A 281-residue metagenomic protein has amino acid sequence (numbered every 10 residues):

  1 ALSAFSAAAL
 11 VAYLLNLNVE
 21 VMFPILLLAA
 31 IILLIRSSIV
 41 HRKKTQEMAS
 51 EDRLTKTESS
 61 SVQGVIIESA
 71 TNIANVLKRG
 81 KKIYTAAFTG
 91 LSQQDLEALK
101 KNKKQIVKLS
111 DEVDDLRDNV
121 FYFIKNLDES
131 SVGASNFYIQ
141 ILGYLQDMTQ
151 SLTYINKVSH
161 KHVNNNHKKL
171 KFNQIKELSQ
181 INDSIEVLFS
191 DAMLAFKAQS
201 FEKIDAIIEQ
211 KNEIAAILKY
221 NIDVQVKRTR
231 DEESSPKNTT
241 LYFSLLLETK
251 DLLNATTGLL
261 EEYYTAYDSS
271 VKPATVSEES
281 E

Functional and structural regions predicted by a protein language model:
A1, A30-I31, Q140: Transmembrane helix-bundle signature of multi-pass membrane transporters/permeases
A1-F23: Transmembrane helix-loop junctions at the membrane interface of multipass transporters and ion channels
V21-L33, K250: Small-residue-rich transmembrane alpha-helices that serve as helix-helix interface/gating elements in multipass
L34-E281: Cytosolic, long alpha-helical scaffolding segments
